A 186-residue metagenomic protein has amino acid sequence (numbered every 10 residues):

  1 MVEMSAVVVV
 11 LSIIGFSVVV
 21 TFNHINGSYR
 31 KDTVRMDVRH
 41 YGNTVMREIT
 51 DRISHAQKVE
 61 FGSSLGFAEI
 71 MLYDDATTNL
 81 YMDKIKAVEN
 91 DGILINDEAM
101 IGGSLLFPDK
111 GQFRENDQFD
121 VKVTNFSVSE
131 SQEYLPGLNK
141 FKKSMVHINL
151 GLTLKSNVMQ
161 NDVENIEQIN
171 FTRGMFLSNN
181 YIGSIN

Functional and structural regions predicted by a protein language model:
M1-S54: Aliphatic-rich helix starts adjacent to a transmembrane/signal segment
S28, V59-E60: Generic macromolecular interface patches on structured domains
V45, E60, G66, I182-S184: A broad, structure-centric signal for solvent-exposed, well-ordered loop/edge residues that line or flank functional
E60-N139, I166-N170: Type IV pilin-like appendage domain
S127-N186: Short linear sequence signals and composition-biased patches located at protein termini or domain-edge surfaces
